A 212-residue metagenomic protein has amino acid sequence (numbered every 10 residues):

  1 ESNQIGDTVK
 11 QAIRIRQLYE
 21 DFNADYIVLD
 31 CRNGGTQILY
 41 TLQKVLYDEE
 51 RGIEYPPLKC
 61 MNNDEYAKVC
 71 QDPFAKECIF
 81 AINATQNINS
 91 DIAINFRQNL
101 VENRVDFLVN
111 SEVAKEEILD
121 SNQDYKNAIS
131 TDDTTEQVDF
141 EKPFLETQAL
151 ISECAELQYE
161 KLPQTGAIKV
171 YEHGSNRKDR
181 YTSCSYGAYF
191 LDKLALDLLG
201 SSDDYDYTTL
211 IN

Functional and structural regions predicted by a protein language model:
E1-K161: Mg2+-dependent endonuclease catalytic cores in nucleic-acid-processing enzymes, primarily RNase H-like
D25, D106, Q164, K193-G200: Generic macromolecular interface patches on structured domains
T147-Q148, N176, R180: Generic alpha-helix initiation/capping and coil-helix boundary signal
P163-S175: Short, solvent-exposed helix-loop connector elements
K178-Y181, S185-N212: Acidic two-metal-ion nuclease catalytic site recognized across multiple nuclease folds, prominently DnaQ/RNase D-T
